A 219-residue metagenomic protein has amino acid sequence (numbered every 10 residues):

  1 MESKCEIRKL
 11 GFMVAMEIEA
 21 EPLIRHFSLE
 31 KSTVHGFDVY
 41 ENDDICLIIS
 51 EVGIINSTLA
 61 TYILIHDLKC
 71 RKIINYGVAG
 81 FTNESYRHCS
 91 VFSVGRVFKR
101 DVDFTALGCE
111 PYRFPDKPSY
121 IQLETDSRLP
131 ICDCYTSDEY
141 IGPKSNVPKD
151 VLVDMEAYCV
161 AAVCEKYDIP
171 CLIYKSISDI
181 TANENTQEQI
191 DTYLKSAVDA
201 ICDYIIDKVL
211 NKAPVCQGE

Functional and structural regions predicted by a protein language model:
M1, M13-M16, M155: Detector for methionine-enriched segments
M1-C5, E219: Basic/polar N-terminal segments that are highly enriched at the extreme N-terminus, encompassing both cleavable
K4-G11, I45: Extreme N-terminal starter segment of soluble prokaryotic enzymes
K9-T33: N-terminal beta1-alpha1 ligand-phosphate binding loop
V34-E219: Glycine-rich phosphate- or other oxyanion-binding loops that anchor nucleotides, phosphorylated ligands
